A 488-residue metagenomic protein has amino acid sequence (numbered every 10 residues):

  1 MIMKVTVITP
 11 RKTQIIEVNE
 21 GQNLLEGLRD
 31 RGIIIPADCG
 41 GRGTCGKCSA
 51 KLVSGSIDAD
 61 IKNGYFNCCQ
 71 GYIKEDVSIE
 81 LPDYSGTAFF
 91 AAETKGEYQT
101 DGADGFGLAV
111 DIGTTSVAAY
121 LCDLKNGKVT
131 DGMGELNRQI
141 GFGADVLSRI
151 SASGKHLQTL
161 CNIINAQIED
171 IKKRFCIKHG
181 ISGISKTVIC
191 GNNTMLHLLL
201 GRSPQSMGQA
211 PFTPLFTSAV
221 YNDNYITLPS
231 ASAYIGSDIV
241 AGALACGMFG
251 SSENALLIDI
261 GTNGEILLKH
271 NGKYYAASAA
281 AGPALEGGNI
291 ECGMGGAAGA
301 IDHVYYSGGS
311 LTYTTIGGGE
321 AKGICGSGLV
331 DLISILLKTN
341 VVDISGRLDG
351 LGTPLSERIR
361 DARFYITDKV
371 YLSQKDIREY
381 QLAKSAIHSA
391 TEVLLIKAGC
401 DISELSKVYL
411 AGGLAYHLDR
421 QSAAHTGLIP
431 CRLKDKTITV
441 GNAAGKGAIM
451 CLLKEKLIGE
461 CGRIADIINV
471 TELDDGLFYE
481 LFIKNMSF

Functional and structural regions predicted by a protein language model:
I2-Q14: Eukaryote-biased recognition of intrinsically disordered, low-complexity regulatory segments
V5, I57-V110, V117: Fe-S ferredoxin-like electron-transfer domains and their immediately adjacent linker/connector regions across
T9-P10, V53-S54, E75, L121-K128 (+3 more regions): Short acidic-glycine loop/turn motifs at beta-strand connectors
I34-S54, D60-E75: Local cysteine-cluster metal-coordination motifs and their immediate loop/turn environment, predominantly Fe-S cluster
G102-Q139, N254-N271, L418-R420: Gly/Thr-rich phosphate-binding beta-strand-loop-beta motif of the actin/hexokinase/Hsp70
V117-E135, S185-K186, C190-F216, L332 (+1 more regions): Carboxylate/His-rich catalytic cores and anion/metal-binding grooves
L121-Q158, S278-L285: Short glycine-rich, Thr/Ser-proximal phosphate-binding strand/loop in the N-terminal lobe of ATP-dependent enzymes
S148-K155, I163-K172, K178, H197-L200 (+2 more regions): Helical "lid/coupling" subdomains associated with nucleotide-phosphate turnover
